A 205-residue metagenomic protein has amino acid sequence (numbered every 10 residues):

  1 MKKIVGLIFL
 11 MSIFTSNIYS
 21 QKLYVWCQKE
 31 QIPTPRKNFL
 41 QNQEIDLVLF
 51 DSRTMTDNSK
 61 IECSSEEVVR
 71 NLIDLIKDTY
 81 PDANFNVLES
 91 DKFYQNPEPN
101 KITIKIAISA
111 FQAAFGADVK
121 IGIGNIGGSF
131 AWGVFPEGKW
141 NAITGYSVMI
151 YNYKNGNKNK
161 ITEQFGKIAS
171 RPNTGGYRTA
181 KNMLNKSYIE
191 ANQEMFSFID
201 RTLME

Functional and structural regions predicted by a protein language model:
I4-F14: Sec-dependent N-terminal signal peptides
Y19-N84, F93-N96, D200-E205: A structural "domain/chain start" motif
Q21-L40, F135-E205: C-terminal/domain-edge helix-coil "capping" segments
L49-T54, A107-A114, Q164-I168: Generic short beta-strand segments
M55-D57, F115-D118, A169-T174: Short acidic/His/Gly/Ser-rich catalytic and metal-binding motifs that mark active-site loops of diverse hydrolases
N84-D91, F130-V134: N-terminal post-signal-peptidase region of extra-cytosolic proteins
Q95-K158: Surface-exposed short loop/turn segments
